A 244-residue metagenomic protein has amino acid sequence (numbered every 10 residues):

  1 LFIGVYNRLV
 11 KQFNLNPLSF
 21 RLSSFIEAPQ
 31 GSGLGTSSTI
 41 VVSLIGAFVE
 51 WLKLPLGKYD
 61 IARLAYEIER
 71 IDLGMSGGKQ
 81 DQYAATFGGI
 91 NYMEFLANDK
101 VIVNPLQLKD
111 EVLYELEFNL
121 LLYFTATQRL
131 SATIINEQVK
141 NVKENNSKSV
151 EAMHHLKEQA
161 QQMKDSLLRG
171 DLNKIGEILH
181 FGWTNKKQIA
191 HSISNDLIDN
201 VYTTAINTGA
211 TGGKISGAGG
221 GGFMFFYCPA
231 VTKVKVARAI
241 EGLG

Functional and structural regions predicted by a protein language model:
L1-L64, V201, A205-I206: Anion-binding (especially nucleotide phosphate/pyrophosphate-binding) glycine-rich loop and adjoining beta-alpha core
L1-N14, R63-S76, Q82-K214, F225-G244: C-terminal nucleotide
G221: Glycine-rich phosphate-binding loops that contact phosphosugars or nucleotide phosphates
